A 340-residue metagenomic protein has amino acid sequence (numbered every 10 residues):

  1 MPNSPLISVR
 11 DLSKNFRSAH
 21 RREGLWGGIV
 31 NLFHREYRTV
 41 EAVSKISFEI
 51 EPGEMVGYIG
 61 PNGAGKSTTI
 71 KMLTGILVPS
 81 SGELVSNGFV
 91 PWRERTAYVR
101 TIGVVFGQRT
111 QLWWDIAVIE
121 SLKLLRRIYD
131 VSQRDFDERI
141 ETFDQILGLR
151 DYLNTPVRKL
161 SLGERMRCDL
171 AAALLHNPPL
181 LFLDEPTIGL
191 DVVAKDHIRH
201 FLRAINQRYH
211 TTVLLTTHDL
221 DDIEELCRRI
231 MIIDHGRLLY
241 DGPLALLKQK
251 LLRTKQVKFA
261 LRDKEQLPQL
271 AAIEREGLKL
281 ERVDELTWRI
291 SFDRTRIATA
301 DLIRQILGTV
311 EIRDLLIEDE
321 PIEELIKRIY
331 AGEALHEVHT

Functional and structural regions predicted by a protein language model:
G24-H34, K123, R127, R134-Y152: Conserved ABC ATPase "signature" region
G82-R93, A97-Y98: Conserved ABC transporter NBD signature motif
N177: Conserved catalytic motifs of ABC-family nucleotide-binding domains
L181-E185: Catalytic Walker B motif of ABC-type/P-loop ATPase nucleotide-binding domains
R199-D293: ABC transporter nucleotide-binding domain
